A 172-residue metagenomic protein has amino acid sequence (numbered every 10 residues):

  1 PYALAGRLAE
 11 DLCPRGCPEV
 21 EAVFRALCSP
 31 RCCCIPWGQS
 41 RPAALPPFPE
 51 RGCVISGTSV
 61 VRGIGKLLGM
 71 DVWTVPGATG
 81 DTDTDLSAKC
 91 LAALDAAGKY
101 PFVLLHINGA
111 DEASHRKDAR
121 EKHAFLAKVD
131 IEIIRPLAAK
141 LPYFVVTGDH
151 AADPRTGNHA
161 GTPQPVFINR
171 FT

Functional and structural regions predicted by a protein language model:
P1-T172: Feature captures the catalytic ectodomains and active-site-proximal regions of enzymes that hydrolyze or transfer
